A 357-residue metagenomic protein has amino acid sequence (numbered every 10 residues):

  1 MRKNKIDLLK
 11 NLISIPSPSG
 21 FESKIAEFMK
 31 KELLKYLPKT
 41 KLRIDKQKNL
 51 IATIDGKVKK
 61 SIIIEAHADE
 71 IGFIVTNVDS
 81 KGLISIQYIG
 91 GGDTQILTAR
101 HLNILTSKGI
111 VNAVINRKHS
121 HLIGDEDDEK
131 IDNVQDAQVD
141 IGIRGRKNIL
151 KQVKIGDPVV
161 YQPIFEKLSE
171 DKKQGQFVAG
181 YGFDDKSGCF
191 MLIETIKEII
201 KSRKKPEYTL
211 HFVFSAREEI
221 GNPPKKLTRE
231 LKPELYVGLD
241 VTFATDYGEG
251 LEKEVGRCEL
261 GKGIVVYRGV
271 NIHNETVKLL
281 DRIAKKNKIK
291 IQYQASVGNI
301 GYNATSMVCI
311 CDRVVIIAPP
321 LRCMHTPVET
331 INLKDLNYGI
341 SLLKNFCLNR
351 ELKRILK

Functional and structural regions predicted by a protein language model:
M1-K357: N-terminal hydrophobic/helix-forming segments and targeting peptides
